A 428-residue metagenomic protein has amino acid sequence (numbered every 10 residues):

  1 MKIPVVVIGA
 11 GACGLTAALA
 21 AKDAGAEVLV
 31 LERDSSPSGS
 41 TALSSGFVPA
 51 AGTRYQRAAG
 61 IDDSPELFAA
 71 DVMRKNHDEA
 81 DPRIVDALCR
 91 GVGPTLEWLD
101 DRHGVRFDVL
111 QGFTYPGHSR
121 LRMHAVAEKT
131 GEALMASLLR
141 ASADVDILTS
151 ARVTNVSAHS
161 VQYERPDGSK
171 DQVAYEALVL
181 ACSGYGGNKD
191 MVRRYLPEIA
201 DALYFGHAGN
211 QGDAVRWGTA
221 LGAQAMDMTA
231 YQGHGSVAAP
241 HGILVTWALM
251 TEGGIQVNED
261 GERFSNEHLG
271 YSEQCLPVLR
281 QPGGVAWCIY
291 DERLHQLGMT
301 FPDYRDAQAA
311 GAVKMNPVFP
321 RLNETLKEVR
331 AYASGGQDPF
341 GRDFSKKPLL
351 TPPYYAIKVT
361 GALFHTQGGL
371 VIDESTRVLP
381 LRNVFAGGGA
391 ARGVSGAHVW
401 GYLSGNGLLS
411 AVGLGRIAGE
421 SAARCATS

Functional and structural regions predicted by a protein language model:
K2-I3, D167-A177: Core beta-strand elements of the Rossmann-like FAD/NAD(P) dinucleotide-binding domain in flavoenzyme oxidoreductases
P4-V30: N-terminal Rossmann-like FAD-binding beta1-loop-alpha1 element of flavoenzymes
R33-D146, A151, Q256-V257, R263: Conserved N-terminal/central alpha/beta ligand/cofactor-binding core
T149-S160: A conserved short coil-to-beta-strand element within the FAD-binding core of flavoproteins
Q172, E176-S236, L408, L414-I417: Glycine-rich loop(s) and the adjacent beta-strand/alpha-helix scaffold that form part
V215-N323: An anion/pyrophosphate-binding glycine-rich loop and adjacent beta-alpha core in soluble alpha-beta enzymes
N323-H398: A glycine-rich dinucleotide-binding beta-alpha-beta segment and adjacent secondary-structure elements that constitute
R382-C425: Catalytic phosphate/nucleotide-handling subdomain of diverse soluble enzymes
